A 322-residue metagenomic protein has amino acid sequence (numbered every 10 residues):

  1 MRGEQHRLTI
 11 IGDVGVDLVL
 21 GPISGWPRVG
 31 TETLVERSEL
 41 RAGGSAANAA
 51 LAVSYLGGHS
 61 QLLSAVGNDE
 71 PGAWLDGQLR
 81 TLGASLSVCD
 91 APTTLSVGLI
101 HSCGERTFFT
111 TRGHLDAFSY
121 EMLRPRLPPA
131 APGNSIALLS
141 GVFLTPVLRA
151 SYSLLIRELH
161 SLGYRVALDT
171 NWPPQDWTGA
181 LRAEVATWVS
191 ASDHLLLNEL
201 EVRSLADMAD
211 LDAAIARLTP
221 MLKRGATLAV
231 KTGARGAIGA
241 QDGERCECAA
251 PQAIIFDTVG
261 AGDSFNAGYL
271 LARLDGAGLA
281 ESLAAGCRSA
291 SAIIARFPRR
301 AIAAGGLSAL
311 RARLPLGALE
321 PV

Functional and structural regions predicted by a protein language model:
M1-L63, E70-W74, F256, P321-V322: Glycine-rich phosphate/adenosyl-contacting loop at the front of the ribokinase-like
R2-T9, L34, E158-S161, D207-V322: Conserved phosphate-binding/catalytic region of the ribokinase-like
V14, V142, S264: Active-site metal-binding loops of divalent metal-dependent hydrolases
V29-L34, L40, Y55-L139, R311-V322: Conserved N-terminal subdomain of the carbohydrate kinase-like
V53, N198, G262: Short, conserved phosphate/pyrophosphate- and ester-handling motifs at nucleotide-, phospho-/glycolipid
S60, L86, V166-A167, L228: Hydrophobic beta-strand scaffold residues
P129-A130, T187-W188, M221: Structural alpha-helical scaffold elements that stabilize or flank donor/cofactor-binding regions in carbohydrate
I136-A216, R235-G236: Conserved beta-alpha-beta core of the PfkB/ribokinase-like small-molecule kinase fold
